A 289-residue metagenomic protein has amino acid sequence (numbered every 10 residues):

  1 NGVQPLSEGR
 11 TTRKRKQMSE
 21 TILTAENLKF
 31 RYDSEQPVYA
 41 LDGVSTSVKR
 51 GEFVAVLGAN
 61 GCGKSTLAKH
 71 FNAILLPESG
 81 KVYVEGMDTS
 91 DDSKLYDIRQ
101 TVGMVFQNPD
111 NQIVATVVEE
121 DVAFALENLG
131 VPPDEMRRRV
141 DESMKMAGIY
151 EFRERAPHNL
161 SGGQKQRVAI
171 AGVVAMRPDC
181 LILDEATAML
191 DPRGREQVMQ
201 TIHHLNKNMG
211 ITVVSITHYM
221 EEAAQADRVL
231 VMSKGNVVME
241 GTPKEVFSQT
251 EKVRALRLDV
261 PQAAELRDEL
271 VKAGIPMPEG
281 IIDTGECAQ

Functional and structural regions predicted by a protein language model:
L57-A59: The feature captures the beta-strand-to-loop junction immediately N-terminal to the Walker
N72: Helix-to-loop junction immediately C-terminal to a conserved catalytic motif
G80-S90, I98: Conserved ABC transporter NBD signature motif
D134-F152: Conserved ABC ATPase "signature" region
A156-L160, Q164: Conserved ABC ATPase signature
L181-D184: Catalytic Walker B motif of ABC-type/P-loop ATPase nucleotide-binding domains
